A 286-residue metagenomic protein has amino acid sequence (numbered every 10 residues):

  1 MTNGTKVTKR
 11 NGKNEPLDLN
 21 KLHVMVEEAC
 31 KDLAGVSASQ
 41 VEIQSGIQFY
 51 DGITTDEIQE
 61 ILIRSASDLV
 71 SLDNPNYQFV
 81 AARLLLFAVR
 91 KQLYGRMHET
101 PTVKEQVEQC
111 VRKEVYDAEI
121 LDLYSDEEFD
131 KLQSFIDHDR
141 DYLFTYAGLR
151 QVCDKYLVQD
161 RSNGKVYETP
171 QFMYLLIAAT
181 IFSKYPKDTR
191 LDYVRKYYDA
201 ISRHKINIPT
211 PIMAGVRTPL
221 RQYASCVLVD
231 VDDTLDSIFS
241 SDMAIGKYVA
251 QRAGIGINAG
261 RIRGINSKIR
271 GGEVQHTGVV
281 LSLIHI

Functional and structural regions predicted by a protein language model:
M1-I284: Extended catalytic cores of very large enzyme megasubunits
